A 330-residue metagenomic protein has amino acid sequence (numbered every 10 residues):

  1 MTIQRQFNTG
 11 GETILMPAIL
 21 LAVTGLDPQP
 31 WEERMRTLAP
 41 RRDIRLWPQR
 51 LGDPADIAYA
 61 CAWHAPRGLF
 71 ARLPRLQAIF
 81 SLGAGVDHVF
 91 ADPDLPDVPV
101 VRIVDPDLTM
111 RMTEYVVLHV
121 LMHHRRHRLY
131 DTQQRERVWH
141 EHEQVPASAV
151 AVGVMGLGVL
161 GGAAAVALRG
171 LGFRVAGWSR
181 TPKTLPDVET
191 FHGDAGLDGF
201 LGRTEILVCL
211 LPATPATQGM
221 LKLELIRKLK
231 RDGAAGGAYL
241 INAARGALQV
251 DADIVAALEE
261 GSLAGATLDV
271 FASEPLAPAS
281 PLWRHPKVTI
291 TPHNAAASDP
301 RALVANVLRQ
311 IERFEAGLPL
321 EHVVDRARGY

Functional and structural regions predicted by a protein language model:
M1-I57: N-terminal glycine-/charge-rich "phosphate-binding" loop or analogous flexible N-terminal tail
Q4-Q6, R102-Y115, L129, E274-Y330: C-terminal helix-to-coil terminal segments
I44-D56, R67-F70, P186-R203: Short acidic low-complexity segments
A58-D131: Phosphate/diphosphate ligand-binding glycine-rich loop within oxidoreductases
H64, G83, C209-P212, A244 (+1 more regions): Glycine-rich, N-terminal phosphate-binding loop of Rossmann-like dinucleotide-binding domains
Y130-A163: Glycine-rich NAD(P)-binding loop of Rossmann-like domains
G170-D187: NAD(P)-binding Rossmann-fold cofactor-contacting core
P182-P281: Rossmann-like adenosine-cofactor binding region
